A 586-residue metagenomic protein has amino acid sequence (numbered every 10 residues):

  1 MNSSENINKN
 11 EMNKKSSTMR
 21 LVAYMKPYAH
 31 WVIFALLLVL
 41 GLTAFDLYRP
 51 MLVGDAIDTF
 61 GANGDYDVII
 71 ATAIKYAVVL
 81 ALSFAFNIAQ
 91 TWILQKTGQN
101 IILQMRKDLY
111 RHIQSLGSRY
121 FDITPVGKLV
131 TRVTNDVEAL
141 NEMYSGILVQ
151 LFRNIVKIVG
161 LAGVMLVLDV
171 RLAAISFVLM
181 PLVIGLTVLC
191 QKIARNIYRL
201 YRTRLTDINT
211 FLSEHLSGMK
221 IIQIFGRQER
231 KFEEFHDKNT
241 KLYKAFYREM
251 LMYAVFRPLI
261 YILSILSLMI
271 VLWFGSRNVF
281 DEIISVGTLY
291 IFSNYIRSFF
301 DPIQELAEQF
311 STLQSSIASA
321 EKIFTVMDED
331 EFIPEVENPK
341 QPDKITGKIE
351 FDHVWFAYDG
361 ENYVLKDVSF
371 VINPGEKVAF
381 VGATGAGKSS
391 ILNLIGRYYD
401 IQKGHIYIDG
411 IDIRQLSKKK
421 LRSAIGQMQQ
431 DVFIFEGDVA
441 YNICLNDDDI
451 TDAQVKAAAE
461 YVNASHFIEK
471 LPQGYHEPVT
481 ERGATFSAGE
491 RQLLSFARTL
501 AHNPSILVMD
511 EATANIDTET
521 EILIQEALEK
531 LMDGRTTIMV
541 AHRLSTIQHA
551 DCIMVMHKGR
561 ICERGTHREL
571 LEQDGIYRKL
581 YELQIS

Functional and structural regions predicted by a protein language model:
M1-Y48, V53, G61-I74, Q90-L94 (+13 more regions): Membrane-integrated ABC transporters
N2-M12, Q99, K107-T131, N135-A139 (+6 more regions): Short intracellular "coupling" helices and adjacent cytoplasmic loop segments at the cytosolic face of multi-pass
P27, W31-A44, V79, G146-L200 (+2 more regions): Transmembrane helices of ABC transporter permease
L40-Y48, A77, A81-I88, L140-M143 (+5 more regions): Hydrophobic alpha-helical transmembrane bundles that constitute the permease/transmembrane domains of multi-pass
D65-D67, A71, V164-V178, R248-E321 (+1 more regions): Helix-loop-helix
S118-R119, N135-Y144, L148, V156 (+5 more regions): An intracellular "coupling" helix at the cytosolic face of ABC transporter transmembrane type-1 domains
E335-V336, P342-S586: ABC-type nucleotide-binding domain
